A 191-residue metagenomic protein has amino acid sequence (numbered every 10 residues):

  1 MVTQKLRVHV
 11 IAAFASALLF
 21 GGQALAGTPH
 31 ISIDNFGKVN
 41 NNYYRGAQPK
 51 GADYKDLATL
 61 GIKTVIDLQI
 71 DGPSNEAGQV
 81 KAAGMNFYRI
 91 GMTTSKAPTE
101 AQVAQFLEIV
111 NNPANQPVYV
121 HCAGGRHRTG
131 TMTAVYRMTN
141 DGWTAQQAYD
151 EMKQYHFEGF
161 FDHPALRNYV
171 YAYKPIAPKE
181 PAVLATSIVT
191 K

Functional and structural regions predicted by a protein language model:
V2-I11, S16-Y119, T131-K191: Cys-dependent protein tyrosine phosphatase-like superfamily
C122: Short cysteine clusters
G125: Substrate/cofactor-recognition hotspot
R128: Glycine/aspartate-rich loop-and-adjacent alpha/beta segment that forms the canonical ThDP
